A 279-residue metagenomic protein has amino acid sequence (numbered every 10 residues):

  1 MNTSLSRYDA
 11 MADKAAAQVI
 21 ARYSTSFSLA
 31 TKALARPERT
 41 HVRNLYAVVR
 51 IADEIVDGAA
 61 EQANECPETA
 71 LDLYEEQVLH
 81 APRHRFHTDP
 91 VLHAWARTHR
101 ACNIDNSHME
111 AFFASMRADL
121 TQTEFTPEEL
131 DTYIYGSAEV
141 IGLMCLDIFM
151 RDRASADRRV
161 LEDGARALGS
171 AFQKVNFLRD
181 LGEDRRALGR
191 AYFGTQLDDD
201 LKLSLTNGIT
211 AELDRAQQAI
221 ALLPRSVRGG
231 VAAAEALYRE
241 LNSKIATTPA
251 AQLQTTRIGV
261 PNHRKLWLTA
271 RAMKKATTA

Functional and structural regions predicted by a protein language model:
M1-F172, L178-A279: Catalytic cores of Mg2+-dependent Asp-rich isoprenoid enzymes
